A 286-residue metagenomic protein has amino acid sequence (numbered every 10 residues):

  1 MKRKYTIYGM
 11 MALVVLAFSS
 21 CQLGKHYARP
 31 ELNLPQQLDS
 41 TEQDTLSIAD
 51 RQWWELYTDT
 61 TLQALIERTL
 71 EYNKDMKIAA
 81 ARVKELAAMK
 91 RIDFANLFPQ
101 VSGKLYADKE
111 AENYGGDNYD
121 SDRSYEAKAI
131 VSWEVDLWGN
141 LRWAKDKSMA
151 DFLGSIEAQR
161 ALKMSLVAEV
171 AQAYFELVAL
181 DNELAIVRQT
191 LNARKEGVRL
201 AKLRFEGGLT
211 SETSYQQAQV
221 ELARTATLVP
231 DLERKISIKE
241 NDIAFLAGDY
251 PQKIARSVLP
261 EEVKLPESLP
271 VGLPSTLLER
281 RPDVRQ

Functional and structural regions predicted by a protein language model:
K4-E71, E233-P282: Terminal intrinsically disordered/low-complexity segments used for targeting and assembly
M10, I92, N118-D120, L166 (+1 more regions): Residues embedded in well-ordered secondary-structure elements
L23-H26, Q52, T58-R68, Y72 (+4 more regions): Small/polar-residue-enriched beta-strand and adjacent coil segments characteristic of outer-membrane beta-barrel
E85-M89, L222-T225: A short structural micro-motif
M89-K90, G116, V229, K264: A generic local structural motif
A150, E157-L273: Periplasmic alpha-helical coiled-coil/stalk elements that build and connect Gram-negative outer-membrane
